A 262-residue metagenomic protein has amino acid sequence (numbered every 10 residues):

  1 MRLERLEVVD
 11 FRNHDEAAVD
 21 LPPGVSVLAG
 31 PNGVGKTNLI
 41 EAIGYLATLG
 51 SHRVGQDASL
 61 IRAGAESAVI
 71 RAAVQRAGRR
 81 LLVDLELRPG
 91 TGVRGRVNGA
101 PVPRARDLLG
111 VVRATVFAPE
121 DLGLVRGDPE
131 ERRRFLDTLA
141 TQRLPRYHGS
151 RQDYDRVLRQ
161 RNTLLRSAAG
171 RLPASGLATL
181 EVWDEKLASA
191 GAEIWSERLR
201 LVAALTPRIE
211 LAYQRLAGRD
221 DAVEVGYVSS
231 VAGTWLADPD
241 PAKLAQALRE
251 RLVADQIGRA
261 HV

Functional and structural regions predicted by a protein language model:
M1-P31, Y45, L172-H261: Conserved NTPase motor "head" modules and their coupling/switch loops across ABC/AAA+ ATPases, GTPases, and GHKL ATPases
V25, I43, P119-D121: ABC ATPase nucleotide-binding domain signature
K36: Conserved lysine of the Walker
A47-Y147, A203-L211, D240, L244-Q246 (+1 more regions): Nucleotide-state sensing region of NTPase/ATPase domains
T48, A65, A140-P145, R159-R166 (+4 more regions): Non-catalytic alpha-helical coupling and interface elements of nucleotide-dependent molecular machines and regulators
L139-D184, S189, A204, R208: Extended, Lys/Glu-rich alpha-helical coiled-coil stalks
